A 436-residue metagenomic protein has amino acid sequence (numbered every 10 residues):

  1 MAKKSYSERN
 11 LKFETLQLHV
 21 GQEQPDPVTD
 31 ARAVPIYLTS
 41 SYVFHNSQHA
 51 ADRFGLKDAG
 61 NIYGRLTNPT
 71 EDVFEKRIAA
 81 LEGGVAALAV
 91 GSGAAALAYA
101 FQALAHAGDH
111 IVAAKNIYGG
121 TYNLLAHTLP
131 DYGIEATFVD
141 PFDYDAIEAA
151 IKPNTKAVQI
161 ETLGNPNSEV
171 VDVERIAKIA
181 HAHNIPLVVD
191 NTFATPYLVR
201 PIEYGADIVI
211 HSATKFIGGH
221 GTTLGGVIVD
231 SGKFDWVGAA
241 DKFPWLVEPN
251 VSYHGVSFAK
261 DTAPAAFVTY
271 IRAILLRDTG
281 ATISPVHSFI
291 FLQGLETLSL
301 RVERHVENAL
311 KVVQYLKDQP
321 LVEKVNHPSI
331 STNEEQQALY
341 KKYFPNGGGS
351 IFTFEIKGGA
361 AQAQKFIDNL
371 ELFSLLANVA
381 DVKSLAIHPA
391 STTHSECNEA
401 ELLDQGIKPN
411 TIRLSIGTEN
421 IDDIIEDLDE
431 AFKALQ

Functional and structural regions predicted by a protein language model:
M1-K4, A126, E135, P153 (+3 more regions): PLP-dependent enzyme catalytic core of the Aspartate aminotransferase-like
A2-N68, K76-R77: N-terminal "arm"/small-domain region of PLP-dependent enzymes with the aminotransferase-like
A2-R9, Q24-P25, A87-D318, N326: Conserved PLP-enzyme active-site core in the AAT-like
N46-A98, G120-T128: Conserved N-terminal alpha-helix of the aminotransferase class I/II PLP-enzyme fold
G83, N154, L321-K324, L372 (+1 more regions): Glycine-centered tight turns that cap/initiate beta-strands
L163, T192-A194, I330, K357 (+1 more regions): Active-site beta-loop-alpha junctions enriched in small/polar residues
V229, T353-E355, S415-G417: Short hydrophobic/aromatic beta-strand micro-patches that form the beta-sheet surface supporting nucleotide- or nucleic
T279-T282, V286-S288, Q293, T297 (+4 more regions): Conserved small-domain helix->loop->beta segment predominantly found in fold-type I
